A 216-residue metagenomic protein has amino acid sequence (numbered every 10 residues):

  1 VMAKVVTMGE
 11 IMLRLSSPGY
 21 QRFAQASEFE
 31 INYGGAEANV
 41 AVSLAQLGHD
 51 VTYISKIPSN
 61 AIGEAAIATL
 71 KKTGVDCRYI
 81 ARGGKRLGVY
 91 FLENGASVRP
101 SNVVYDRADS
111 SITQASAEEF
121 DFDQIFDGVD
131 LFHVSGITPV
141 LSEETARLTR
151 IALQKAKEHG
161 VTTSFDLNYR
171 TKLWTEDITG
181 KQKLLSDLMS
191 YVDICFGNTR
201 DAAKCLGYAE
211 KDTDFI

Functional and structural regions predicted by a protein language model:
M2-D76, A115: Glycine-rich phosphate/adenosyl-contacting loop at the front of the ribokinase-like
L44, L70, A156, L188-M189: A generic structural signal for well-ordered alpha-helical segments
D50-G136: Conserved N-terminal subdomain of the carbohydrate kinase-like
Y53, T163-F165, C195: Hydrophobic faces of well-ordered beta-strands that scaffold small-molecule active sites in alpha/beta enzyme cores
A108, I137, N168-K172, R200: Active-site beta-loop-alpha junctions enriched in small/polar residues
K155-T162: A short helix->loop->beta-strand "cap" motif at the edges of active sites that frequently abuts
L173-I216: Conserved phosphate/ATP/ADP-binding segment of small-molecule kinases
